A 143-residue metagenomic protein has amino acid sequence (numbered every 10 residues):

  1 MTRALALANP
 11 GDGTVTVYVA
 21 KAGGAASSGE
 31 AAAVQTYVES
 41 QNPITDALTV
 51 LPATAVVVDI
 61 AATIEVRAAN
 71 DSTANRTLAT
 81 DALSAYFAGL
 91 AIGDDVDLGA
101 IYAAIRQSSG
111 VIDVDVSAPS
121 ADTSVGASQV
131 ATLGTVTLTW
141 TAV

Functional and structural regions predicted by a protein language model:
M1-D94, A142-V143: Carbohydrate-recognition loop of C-type lectin domains
T77-V143: An aromatic-glycine-centered, glycine-rich loop/turn in mixed alpha/beta architecture
